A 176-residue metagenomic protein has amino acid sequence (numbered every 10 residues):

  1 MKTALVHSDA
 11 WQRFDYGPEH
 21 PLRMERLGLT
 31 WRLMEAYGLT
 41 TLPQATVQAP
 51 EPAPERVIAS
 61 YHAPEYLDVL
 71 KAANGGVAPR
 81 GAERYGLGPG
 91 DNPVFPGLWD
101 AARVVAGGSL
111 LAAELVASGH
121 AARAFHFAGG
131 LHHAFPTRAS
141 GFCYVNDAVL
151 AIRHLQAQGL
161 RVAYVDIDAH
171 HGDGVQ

Functional and structural regions predicted by a protein language model:
M1-Q176: HDAC/HDAC-like amidohydrolase catalytic core signature
